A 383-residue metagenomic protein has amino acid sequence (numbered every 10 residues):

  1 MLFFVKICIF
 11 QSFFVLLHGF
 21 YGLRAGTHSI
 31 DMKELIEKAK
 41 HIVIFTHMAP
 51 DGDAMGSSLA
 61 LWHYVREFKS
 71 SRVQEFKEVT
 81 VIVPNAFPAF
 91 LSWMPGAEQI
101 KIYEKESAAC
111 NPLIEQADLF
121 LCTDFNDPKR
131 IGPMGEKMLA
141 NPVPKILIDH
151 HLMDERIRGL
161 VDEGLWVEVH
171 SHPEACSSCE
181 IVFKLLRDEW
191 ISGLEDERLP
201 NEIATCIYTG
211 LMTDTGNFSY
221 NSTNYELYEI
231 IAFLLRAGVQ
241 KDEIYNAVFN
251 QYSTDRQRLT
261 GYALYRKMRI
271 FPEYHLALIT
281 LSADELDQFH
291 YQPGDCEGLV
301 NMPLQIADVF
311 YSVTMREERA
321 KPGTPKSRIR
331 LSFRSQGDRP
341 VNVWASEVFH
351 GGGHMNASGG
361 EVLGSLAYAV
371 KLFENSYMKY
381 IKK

Functional and structural regions predicted by a protein language model:
V5, V15, G19-G22: Short hydrophobic alpha-helical segments enriched in small aliphatic residues
G22-M48, G56-P95, Q99-I102, A108-L119 (+2 more regions): Hydrophobic helix-and-loop "lid/oligomerization" segment in the mid-to-C-terminal part of catalytic domains
G52-S58, P128-G132: Short glycine/serine/threonine-rich phosphate/pyrophosphate-binding segments that cradle anionic phosphate groups
K101-V167: Active-site cofactor/cluster-binding pocket
H150-I230: Short alpha-helices
